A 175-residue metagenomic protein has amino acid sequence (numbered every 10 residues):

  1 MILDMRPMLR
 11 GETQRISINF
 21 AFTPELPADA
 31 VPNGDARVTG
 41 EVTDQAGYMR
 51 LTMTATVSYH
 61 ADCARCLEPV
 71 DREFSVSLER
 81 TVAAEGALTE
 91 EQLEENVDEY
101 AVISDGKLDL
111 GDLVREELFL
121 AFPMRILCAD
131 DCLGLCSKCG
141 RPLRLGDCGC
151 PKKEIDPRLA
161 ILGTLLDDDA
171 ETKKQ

Functional and structural regions predicted by a protein language model:
M1-Q175: Structured interface patches
